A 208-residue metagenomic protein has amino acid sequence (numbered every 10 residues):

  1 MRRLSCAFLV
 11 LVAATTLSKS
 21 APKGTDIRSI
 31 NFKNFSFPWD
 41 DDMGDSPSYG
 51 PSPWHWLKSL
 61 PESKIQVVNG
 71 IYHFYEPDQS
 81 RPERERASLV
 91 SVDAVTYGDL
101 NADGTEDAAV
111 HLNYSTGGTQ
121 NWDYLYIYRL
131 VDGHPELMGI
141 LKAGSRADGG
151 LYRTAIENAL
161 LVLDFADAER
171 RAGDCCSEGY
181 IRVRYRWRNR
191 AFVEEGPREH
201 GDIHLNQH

Functional and structural regions predicted by a protein language model:
L4-C6, V10, A14-I65, G150-H208: Acidic, small-residue rich beta-repeat scaffolds with periodic aromatic anchors
R81-D93, A143-L151, R198-N206: Repeat-based blade/solenoid architectures
E85-R86, S115-Q120, R171-S177: Short consensus segments that form the blades of beta-propeller domains, in both extracellular/periplasmic
V95-D103: Acidic, divalent-cation-chelating loop motifs in proteins
A102-N113, A159-D164: Acidic/hydrophobic-patterned starts of short beta strands in beta-sheet-rich repeat architectures
D123-R129: Short, surface-exposed beta-strand/strand-loop-strand elements in extracellular ectodomains
V131-D132, R188: Short loop/turn segments that connect beta-strands within beta-propeller blades
E136-K142, E194-E199: Beta-propeller fold detector
